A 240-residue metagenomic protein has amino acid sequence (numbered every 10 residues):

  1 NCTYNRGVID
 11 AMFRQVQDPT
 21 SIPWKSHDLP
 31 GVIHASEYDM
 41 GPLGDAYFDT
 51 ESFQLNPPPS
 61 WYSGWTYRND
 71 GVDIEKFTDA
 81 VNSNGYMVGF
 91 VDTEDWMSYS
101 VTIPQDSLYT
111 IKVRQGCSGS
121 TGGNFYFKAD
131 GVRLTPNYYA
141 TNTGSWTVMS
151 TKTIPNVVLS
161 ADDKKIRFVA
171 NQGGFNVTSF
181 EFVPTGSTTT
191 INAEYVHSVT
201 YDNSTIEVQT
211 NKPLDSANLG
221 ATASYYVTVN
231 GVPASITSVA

Functional and structural regions predicted by a protein language model:
C2-T189, V239: Extracytoplasmic
P23, H34, T200-D202, D215: General structural signal for secondary-structure boundaries
C117, I166, V196-V199, N211: Compositionally biased, intrinsically disordered low-complexity segments enriched in polar/proline residues
V177, A193-V196, P233-S238: A structural signal for short, hydrophobic beta-strand segments that form beta-sheets in beta-rich/all-beta domains
T188-E207: Beta-strand/beta-sandwich contexts
N203-V239: Short, surface-exposed alpha-helix to beta-strand junction/turn motifs within ectodomains of secreted and cell-envelope
